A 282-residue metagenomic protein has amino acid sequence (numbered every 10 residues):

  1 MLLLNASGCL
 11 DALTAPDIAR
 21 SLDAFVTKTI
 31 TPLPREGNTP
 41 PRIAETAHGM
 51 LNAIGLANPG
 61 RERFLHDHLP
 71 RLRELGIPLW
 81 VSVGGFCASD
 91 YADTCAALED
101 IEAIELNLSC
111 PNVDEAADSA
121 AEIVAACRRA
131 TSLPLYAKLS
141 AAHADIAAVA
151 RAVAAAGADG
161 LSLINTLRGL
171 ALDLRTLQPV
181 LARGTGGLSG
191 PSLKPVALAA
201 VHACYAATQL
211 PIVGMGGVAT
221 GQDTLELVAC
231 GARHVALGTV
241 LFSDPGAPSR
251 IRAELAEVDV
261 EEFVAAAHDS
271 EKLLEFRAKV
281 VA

Functional and structural regions predicted by a protein language model:
M1-L4, L75-V81, A130-A141, Y205-M215: Short beta-strand/loop segments at the ligand-binding rim of alpha/beta enzyme cores
M1-P78: N-terminal capping/small domains of soluble enzymes
N5, F25, F64, V81 (+6 more regions): Conserved, mostly hydrophobic/aromatic
G8-C9, S82-F86, L139-D145, I164 (+2 more regions): Glycine-rich beta-to-alpha transition loops that act as phosphate-gripper elements at the mouths of alpha/beta enzyme
T14-A19, S89-D100, H143-A156, H202-T208 (+1 more regions): Catalytic cores of alpha/beta
A47-A116: Active-site beta->alpha loop and helix N-cap motifs at the rims of alpha/beta catalytic domains
M50-L51, L108-D118, V149-L210, R250: Glycine/Thr-rich beta-alpha phosphate-binding loop at enzyme active sites
L188-I212, A219-A282: Alpha/beta catalytic cores of nucleotide-metabolism and tRNA/nucleoside-modifying enzymes
